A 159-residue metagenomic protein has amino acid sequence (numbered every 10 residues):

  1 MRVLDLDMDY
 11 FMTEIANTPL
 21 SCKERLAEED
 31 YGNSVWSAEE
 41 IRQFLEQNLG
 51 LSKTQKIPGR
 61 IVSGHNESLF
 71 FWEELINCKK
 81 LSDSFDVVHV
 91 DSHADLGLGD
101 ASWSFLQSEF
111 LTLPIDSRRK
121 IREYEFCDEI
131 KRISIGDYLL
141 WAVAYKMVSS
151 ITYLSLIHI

Functional and structural regions predicted by a protein language model:
M1-V3, K56-I57: Sequence-level motif detector for i,i+2 pairs with an aromatic at +2
R2-L6, V88: Residue-level marker for buried hydrophobic side chains located in beta-strands that build the well-ordered beta-sheet
M8-M12: Short polar catalytic/cofactor-binding loops
T13-I57, L98-D128: A short alpha/beta connector and helix-capping loop motif
I61-S150: Active-site histidine-anchored catalytic micro-motif
T152-S155: Nucleic-acid nuclease catalytic cores
H158-I159: Conserved small/polar residues in nucleotide/adenosyl-binding loops
